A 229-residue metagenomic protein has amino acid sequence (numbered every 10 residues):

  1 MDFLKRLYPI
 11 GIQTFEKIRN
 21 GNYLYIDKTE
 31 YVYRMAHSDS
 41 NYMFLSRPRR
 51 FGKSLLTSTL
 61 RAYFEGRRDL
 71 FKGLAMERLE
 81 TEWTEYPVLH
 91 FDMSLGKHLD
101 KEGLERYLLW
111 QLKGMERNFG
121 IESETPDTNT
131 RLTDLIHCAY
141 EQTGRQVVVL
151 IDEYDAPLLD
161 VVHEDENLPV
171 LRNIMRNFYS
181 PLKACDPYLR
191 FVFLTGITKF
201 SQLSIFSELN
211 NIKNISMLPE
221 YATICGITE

Functional and structural regions predicted by a protein language model:
M1-E229: Phosphate-binding site recognition
